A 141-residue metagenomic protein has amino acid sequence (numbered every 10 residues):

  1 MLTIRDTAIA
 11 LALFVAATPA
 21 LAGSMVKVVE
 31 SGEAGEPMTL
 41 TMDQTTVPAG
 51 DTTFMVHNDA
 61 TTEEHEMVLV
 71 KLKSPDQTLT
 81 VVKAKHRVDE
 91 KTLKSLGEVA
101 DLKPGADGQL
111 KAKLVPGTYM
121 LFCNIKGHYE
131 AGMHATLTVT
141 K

Functional and structural regions predicted by a protein language model:
M1-A10: Bacterial N-terminal signal peptides that target proteins for export
A17-T18: N-terminal signal peptide c-region/cleavage motif recognized by signal peptidases
G23-D51: N-terminal edge beta-strand
A34, T62, K73-P75: Active-site/binding-pocket entry motifs
D43-L69, G108-M120: Beta-strand cores of secreted/periplasmic/IMS beta-sandwich domains, seen most often in copper-related folds
T61-T62, A100-K141: Extracellular/periplasmic metallocenter environments
K71-Q77, V139-K141: Short edge-strand/loop segments of extracellular domains
S74-L114: Extracytoplasmic beta-sandwich strand-turn segments characteristic of Greek-key/jelly-roll folds
